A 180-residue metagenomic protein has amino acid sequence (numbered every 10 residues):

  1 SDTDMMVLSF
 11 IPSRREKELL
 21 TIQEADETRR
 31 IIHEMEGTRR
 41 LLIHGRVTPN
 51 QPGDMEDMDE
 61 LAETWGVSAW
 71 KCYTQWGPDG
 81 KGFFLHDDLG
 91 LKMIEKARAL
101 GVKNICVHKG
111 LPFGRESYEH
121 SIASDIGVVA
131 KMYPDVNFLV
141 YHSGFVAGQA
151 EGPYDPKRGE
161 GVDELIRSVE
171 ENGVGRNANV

Functional and structural regions predicted by a protein language model:
S1-K96: Mid-domain alpha/beta scaffold segments of enzyme catalytic cores
S68-A69, G82-V180: Catalytic pocket-lining loop regions of alpha/beta-barrel enzymes, especially the amidohydrolase/enolase/GH5 lineages
